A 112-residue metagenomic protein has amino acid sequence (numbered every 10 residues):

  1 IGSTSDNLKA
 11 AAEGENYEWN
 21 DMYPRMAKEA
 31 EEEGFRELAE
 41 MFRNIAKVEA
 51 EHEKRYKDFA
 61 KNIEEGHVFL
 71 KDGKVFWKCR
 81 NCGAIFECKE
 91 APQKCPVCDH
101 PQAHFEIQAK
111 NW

Functional and structural regions predicted by a protein language model:
I1-W112: Non-heme di-metal
